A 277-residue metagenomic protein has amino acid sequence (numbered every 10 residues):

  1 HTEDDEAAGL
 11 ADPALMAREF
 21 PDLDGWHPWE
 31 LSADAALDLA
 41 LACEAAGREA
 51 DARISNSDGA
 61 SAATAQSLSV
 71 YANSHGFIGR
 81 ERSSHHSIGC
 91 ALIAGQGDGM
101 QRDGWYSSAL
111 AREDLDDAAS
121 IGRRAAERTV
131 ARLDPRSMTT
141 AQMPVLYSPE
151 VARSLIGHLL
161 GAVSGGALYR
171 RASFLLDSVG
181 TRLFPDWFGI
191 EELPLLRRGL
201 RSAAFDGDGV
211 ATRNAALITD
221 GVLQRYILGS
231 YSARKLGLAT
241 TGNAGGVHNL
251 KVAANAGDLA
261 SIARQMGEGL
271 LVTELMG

Functional and structural regions predicted by a protein language model:
H1-E81, R112-R153, M266, L270 (+1 more regions): Acidic low-complexity segments
E19-F20, L176-G277: Dual-mode signal for accessory low-complexity, basic/Gly-rich regions
S57, S74, S83-G89, Q142 (+3 more regions): Broad gene-expression machinery/nucleic-acid interaction feature
A60-A65, S74, I93-Q96, A109 (+5 more regions): Fold-independent oxyanion-binding glycine-rich loops and adjacent beta-strand/coil segments at enzyme active sites
G79-S108, L217-T219: Short beta-strand elements
R80-E81, M100-R102, S154-I156, R198-R201 (+1 more regions): Short helix/loop capping segments that flank catalytic or ligand/cofactor-binding pockets
S87-I88, Y106-L115, V163-R171, S232-V247: Extended active-site and interfacial segments that coordinate phosphate-rich ligands in large catalytic machineries
H158-G180, F184-D186: Extended Lys/Arg-rich, glycine-bearing segments that form polyanion-binding/interaction patches within enzyme domains
